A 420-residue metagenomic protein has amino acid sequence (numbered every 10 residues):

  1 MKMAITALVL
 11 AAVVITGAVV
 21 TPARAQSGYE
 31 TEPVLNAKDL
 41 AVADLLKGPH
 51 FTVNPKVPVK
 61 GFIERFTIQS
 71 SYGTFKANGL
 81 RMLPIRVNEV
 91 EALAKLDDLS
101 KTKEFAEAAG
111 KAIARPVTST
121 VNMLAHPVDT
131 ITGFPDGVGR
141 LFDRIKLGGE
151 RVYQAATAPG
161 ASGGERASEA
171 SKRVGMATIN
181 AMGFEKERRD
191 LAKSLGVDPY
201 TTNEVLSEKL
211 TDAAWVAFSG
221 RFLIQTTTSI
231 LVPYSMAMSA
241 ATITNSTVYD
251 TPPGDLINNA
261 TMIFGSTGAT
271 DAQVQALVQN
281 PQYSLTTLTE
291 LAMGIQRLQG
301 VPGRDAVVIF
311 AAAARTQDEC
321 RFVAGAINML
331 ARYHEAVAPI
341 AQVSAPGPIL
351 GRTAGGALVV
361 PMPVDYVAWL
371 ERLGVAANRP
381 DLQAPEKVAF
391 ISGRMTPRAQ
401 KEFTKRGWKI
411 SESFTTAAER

Functional and structural regions predicted by a protein language model:
A7-A18: Bacterial N-terminal signal peptides
V19-A25: Sec/Tat signal peptide C-region and signal peptidase I cleavage site
Q26-A155: Cationic, glycine-rich low-complexity segments
A94-L147, E165-V232: Amphipathic interfacial helices
V138-G160, M236-Q279: Membrane-engaging insertion elements
I263-P348: Acidic-basic catalytic patches of nuclease active cores, encompassing PD-(D/E)XK and other metal-cofactor nuclease
F322-L382, E386-I391: Conserved catalytic cores of phosphodiester-cleaving nucleases, focusing on short active-site segments
R394-R420: Domain-level recognition of nuclease-like catalytic cores that cleave nucleotide substrates
